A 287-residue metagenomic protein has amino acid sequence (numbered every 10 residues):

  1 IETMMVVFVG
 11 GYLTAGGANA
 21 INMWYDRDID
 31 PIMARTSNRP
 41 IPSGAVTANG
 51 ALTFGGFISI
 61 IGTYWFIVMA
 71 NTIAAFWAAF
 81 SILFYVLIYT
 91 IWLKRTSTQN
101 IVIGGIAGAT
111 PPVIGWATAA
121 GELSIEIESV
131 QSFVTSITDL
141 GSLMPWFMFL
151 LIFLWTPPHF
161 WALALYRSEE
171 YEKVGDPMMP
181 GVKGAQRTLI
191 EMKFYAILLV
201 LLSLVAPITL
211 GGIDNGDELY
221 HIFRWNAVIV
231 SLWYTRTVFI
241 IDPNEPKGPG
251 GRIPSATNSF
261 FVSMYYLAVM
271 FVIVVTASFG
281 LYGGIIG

Functional and structural regions predicted by a protein language model:
I1-R27, R35, F76-L87, G141-W155: Membrane-embedded alpha-helical segments that form the functional core of polytopic membrane enzymes, especially those
I1-V7, I61-F76, P111-L150, L204-I222 (+1 more regions): Helix-coil boundary and interhelical linker segments in multi-pass alpha-helical membrane proteins
L13-A20, L83-T90, F149-S168, I229-P243: Transmembrane alpha-helical segments that form the membrane-embedded catalytic/substrate-channel core of multi-pass
R27, P31, R35-F76, A185-G212: Multi-pass membrane catalytic core of lipid/isoprenoid biosynthesis enzymes
R39-P40, I103-A119, Q186-R187, T257-F271: Small-residue-rich segments of transmembrane alpha-helices in multi-pass membrane proteins, especially helix faces
A48-L123: Intramembrane alpha-helical segments
V174-I190: Membrane-interfacial catalytic/cofactor-binding modules of polytopic membrane enzymes
T235-V269: Interfacial loop-to-transmembrane junctions
